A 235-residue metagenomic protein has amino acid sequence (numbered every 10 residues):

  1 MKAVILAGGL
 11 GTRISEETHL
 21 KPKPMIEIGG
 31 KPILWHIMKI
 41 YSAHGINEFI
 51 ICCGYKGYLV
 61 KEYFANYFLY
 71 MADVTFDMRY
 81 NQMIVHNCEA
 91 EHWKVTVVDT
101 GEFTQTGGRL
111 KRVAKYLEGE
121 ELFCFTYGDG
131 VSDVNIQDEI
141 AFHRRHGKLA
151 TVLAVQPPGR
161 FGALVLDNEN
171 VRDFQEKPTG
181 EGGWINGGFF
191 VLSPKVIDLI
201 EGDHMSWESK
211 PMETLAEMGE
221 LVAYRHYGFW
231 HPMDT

Functional and structural regions predicted by a protein language model:
M1-N66, V97: N-terminal glycine-rich phosphate-binding loop and ensuing alpha1 helix
A3-I5, I51, F125, A150-L153 (+1 more regions): Structural beta-sheet core signal
H36, R109-R112, P211: Well-ordered alpha-helical segments embedded in enzymatic catalytic cores
L59-N168: Conserved beta-loop-beta/alpha segment of the NTase-like Rossmann-fold superfamily that binds/positions NTPs
E121-T126, V131-S132, I136-R144, Q156-G159 (+1 more regions): Catalytic-core segments of class I nucleotidyltransferases/pyrophosphorylases that form NMP-activated intermediates
